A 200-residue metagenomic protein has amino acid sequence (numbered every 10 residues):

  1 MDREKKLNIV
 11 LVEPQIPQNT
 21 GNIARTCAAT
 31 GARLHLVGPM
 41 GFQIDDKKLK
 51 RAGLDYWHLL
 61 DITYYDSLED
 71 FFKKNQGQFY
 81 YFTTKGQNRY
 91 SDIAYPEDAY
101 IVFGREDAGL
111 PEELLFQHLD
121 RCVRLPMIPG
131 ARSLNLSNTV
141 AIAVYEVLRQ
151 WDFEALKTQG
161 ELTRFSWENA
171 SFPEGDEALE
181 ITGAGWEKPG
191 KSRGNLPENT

Functional and structural regions predicted by a protein language model:
M1-T200: Post-transcriptional modification and biogenesis factors for structured RNAs of the translation apparatus
